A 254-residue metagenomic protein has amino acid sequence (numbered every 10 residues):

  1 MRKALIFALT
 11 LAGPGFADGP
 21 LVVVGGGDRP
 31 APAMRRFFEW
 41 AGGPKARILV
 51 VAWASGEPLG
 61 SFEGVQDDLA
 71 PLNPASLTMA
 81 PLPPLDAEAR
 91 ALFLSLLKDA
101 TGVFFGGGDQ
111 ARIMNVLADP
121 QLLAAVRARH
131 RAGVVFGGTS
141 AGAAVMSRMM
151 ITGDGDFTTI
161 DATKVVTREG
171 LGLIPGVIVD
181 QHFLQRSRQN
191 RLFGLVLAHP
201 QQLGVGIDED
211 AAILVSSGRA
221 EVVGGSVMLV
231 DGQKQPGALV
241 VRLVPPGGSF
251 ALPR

Functional and structural regions predicted by a protein language model:
R2-F7: Sec-dependent signal peptide recognition, specifically the positively charged N-region followed immediately by
A12-P14: N-terminal signal peptide c-region/cleavage motif recognized by signal peptidases
F16-P44, L59-P71, I151-T152, D156-R254: C-terminal and late-domain segments of enzyme folds
V22-V24, R47-A52, T78-A80, G102-G106 (+3 more regions): Structural recognition of the beta-strand scaffold that forms the well-ordered cores of secreted hydrolase catalytic
A31-A33, E57-F62, A87-A89, A111-N115 (+2 more regions): Extracytoplasmic/secreted cell-surface and envelope-processing proteins
R35-F38, A46-S95: ATP/NTP phosphate-donor binding region
K98-D99: Alpha-helix C-terminal capping/helix-to-coil transition sites in glycosyltransferase folds
G106, R112-Q189: Class I SAM-dependent methyltransferase SAM-binding "motif I" and its flanking Rossmann-like core
